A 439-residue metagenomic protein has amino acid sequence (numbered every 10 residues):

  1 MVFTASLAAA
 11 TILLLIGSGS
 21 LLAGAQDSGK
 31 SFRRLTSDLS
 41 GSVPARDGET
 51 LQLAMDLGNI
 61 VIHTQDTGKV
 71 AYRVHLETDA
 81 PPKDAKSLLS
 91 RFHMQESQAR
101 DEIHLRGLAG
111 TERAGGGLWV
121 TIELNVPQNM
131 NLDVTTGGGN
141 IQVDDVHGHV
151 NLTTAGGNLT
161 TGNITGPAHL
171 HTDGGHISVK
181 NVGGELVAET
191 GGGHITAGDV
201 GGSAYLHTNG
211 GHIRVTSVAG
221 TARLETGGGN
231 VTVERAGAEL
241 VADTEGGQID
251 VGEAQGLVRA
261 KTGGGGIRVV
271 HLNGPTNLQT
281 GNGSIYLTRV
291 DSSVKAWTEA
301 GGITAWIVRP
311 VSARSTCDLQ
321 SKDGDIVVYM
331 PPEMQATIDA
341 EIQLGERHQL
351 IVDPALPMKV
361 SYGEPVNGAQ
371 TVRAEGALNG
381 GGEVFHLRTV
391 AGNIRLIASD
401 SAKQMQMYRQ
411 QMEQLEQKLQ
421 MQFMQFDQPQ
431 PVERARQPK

Functional and structural regions predicted by a protein language model:
M1-K439: Intrinsically disordered, low-complexity terminal regions
